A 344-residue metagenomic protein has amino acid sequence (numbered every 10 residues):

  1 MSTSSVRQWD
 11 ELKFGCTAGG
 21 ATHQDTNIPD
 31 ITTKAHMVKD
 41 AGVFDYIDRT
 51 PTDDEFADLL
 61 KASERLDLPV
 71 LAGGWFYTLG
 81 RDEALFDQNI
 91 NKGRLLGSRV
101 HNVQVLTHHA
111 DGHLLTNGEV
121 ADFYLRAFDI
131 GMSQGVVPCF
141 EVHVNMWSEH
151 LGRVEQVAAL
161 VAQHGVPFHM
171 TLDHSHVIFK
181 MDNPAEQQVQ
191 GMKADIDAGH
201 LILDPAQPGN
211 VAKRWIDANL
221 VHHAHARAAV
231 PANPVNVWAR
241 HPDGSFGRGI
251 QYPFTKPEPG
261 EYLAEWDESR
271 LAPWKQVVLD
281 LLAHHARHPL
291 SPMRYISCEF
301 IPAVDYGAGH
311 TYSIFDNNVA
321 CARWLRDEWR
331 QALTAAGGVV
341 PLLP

Functional and structural regions predicted by a protein language model:
M1-G20, Q24, I28-M37, L151-F168 (+1 more regions): Histidine-acidic metal/acid-base catalytic patches
S5-A18, L60, E64-P69, G73 (+1 more regions): Mobile, glycine- and charge-enriched loop segments and immediately flanking short secondary-structure elements within
E11-T17, F44-D48, D67-L71, R99-N102 (+4 more regions): Structural preference for beta-strand elements that scaffold enzyme active sites
T22-P29, D45-L59, F76-L85, H108-G118 (+4 more regions): Acidic-and-aromatic substrate-binding clefts and catalytic sites of carbohydrate-active enzymes
I28-E55, K92-V100: Catalytic domains of carbohydrate-active enzymes, especially glycoside hydrolases
A35-D40, K61-R65, N91, A212-W215: Leucine-rich repeat
V38, S63, G93, P138 (+4 more regions): Conserved, mostly hydrophobic/aromatic
R65, P69, T78-L172, I178-F179: Active-site acidic/histidine proton-transfer and metal-coordination neighborhood in alpha/beta enzyme cores
